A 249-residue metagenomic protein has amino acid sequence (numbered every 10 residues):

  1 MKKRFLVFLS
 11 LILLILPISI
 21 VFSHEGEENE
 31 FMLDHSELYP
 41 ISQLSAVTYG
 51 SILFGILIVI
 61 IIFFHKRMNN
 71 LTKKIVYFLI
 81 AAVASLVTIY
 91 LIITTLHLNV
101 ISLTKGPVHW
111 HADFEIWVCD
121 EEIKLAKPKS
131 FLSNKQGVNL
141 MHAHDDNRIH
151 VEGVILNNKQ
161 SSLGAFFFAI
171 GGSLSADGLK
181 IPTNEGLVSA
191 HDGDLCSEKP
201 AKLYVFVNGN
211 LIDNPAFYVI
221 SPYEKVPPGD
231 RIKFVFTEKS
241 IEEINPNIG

Functional and structural regions predicted by a protein language model:
M1-R4, K73: Positively charged n-region of N-terminal signal peptides that target proteins for export
K2-K3, L13-L14, H142: Intrinsic low-complexity, intrinsically disordered segments enriched in polar/basic residues
R4-F5, V47: Residue-level detector of intrinsically disordered/flexible regions characterized by low predicted structural confidence
F5-L6, I18, S23: Intrinsically disordered, low-complexity repeat segments enriched in small/polar residues
L6-V7, Y77: Alpha-helical transmembrane segments of integral membrane proteins
L9-P17: Bacterial N-terminal signal peptides
V21-G249: Ubiquitin-like/PB1-type beta-grasp interaction modules and other compact soluble beta-rich domains
